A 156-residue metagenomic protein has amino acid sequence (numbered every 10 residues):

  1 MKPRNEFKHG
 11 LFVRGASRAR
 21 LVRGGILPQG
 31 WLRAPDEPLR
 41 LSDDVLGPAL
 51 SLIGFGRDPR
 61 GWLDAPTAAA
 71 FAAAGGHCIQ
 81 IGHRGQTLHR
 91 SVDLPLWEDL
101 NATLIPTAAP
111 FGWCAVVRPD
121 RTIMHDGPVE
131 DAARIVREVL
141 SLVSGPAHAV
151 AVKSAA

Functional and structural regions predicted by a protein language model:
M1-A156: Helical substrate-recognition/capping region of FAD-dependent monooxygenase/halogenase enzymes
